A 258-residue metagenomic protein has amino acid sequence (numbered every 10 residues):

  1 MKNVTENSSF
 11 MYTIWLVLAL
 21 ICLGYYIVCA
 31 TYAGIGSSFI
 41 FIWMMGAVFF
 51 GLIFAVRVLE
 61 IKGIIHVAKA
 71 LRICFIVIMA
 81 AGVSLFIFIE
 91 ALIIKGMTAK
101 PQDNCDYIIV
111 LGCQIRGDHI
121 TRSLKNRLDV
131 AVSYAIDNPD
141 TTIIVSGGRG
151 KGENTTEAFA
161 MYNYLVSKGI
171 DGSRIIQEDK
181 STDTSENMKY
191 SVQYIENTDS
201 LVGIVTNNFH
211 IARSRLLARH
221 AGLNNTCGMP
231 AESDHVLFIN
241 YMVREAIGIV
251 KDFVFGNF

Functional and structural regions predicted by a protein language model:
M1-E6: Short, Lys/Arg-rich, polar N-terminal cytosolic tail immediately upstream of the first transmembrane signal-anchor
N7-F10, K69: Short, Lys/Arg-rich cytosolic juxtamembrane segment immediately N-terminal
F10-E60: Membrane-embedded alpha-helical segments of integral membrane proteins
V17-G24, C74-S84, F88, V243 (+1 more regions): Lipid-exposed faces of alpha-helical membrane segments in multi-pass integral membrane proteins
G24-G34, A55, S84-K95, V192 (+1 more regions): Structural signature of transmembrane alpha-helix termini at the membrane-water interface
G51-A99: Transmembrane alpha-helices and immediately adjacent membrane-cytoplasm interface residues in multi-pass integral
F88-M242: A structural signal for short, hydrophobic/glycine-enriched beta-strand patches
F238-F258: A transmembrane-helix-recognition feature enriched in membrane-embedded lipid enzymes and envelope glyco-/phospholipid
